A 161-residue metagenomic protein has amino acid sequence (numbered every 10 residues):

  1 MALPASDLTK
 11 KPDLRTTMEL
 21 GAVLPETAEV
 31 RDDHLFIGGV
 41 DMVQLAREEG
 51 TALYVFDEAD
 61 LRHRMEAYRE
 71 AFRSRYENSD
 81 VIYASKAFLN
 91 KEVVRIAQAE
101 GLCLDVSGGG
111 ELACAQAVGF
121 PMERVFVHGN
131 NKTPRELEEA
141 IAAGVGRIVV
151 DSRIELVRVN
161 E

Functional and structural regions predicted by a protein language model:
M1-I148, R153-E161: A charged N-terminal "starter" segment
